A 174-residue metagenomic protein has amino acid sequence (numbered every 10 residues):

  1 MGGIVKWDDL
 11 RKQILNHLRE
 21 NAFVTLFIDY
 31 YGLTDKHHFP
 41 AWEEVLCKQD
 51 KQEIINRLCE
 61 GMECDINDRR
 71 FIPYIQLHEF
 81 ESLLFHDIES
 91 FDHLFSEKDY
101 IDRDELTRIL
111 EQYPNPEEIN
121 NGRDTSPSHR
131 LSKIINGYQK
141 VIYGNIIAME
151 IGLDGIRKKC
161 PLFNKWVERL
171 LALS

Functional and structural regions predicted by a protein language model:
M1-V5: A short beta-strand-loop structural module common to alpha/beta enzyme folds
D8-S174: C-terminal accessory helical subdomains adjacent to catalytic cores in phosphodiester- and nucleotide-handling enzymes
